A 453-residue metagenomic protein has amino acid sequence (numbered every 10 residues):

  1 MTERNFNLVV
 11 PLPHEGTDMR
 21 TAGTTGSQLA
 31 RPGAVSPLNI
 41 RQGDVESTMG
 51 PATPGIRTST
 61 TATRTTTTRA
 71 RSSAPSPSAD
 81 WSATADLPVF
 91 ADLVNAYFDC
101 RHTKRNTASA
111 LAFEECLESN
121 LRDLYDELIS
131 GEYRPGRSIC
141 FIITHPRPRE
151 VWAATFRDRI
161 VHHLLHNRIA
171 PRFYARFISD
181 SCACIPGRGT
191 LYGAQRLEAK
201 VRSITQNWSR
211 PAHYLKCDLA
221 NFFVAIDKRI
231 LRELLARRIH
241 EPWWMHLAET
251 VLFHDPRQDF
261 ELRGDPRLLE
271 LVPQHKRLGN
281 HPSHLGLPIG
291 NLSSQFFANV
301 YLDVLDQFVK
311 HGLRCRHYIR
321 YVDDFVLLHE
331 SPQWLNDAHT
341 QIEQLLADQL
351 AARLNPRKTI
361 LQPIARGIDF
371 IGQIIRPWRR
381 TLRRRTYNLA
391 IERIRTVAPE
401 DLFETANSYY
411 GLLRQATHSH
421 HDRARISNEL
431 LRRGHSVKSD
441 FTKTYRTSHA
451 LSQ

Functional and structural regions predicted by a protein language model:
T2-T68, S72, A154, H163 (+4 more regions): Right-hand nucleic-acid polymerase module
S73-S119: Hydrophobic alpha-helical membrane-insertion signals
D80-A83, H166-D227: Active-site-proximal segment of RNA-dependent polymerases
T103-L111, G136-H163, R176-G189, D255-N299: Short, conserved non-catalytic motifs in the polymerase core
F113-R134: Amphipathic alpha-helical blocks
G136-S138, I319-D323, P356-K358: Short Gly/Ser/Thr- and Asp/Glu-enriched loop/turn motifs at secondary-structure junctions
K200, I204-V322, L327-Q341: Conserved polymerase palm-domain catalytic core
I239, E343-A352: A common structural junction motif
